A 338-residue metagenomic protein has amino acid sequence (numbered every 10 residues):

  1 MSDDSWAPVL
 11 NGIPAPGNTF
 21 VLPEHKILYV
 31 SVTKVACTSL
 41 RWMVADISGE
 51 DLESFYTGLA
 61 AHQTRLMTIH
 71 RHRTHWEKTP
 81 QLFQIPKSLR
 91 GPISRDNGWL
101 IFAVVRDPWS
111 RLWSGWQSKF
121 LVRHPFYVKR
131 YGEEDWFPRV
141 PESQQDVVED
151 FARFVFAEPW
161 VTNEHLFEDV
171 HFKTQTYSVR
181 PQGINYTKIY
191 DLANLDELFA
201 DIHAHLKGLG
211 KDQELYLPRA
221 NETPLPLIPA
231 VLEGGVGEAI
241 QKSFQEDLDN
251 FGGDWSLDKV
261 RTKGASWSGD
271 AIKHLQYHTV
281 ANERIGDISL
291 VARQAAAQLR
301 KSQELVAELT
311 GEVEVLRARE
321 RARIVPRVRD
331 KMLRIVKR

Functional and structural regions predicted by a protein language model:
M1-V315: Membrane-interface amphipathic segments in extracytoplasmic regions
K301-R338: Helical coiled-coil/dimerization "stalks" and their immediately adjacent regulatory linkers at helix->disorder
